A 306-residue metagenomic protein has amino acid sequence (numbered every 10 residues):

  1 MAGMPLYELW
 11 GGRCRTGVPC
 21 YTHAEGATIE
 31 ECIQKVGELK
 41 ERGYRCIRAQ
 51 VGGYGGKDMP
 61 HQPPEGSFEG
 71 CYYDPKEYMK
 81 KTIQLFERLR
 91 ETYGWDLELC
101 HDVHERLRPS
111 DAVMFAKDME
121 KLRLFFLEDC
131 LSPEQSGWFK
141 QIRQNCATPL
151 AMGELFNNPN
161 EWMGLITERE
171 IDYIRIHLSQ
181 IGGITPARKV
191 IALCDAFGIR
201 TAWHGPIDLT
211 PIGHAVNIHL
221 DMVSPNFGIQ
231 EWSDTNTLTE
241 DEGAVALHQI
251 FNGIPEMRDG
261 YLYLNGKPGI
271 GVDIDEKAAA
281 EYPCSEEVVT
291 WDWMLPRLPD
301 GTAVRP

Functional and structural regions predicted by a protein language model:
M1, D241, A303-R305: Metal- or metallocofactor-binding catalytic centers and their adjacent structured scaffolds across diverse enzyme
M1, L39-R42, Q50, T92 (+6 more regions): Change "in soluble alpha/beta enzymes" to "in soluble alpha/beta proteins
M1-R13: Short, flexible active-site-proximal loops enriched in glycine and acidic residues
G11-G26, T237-I250: Short, mixed-charge aromatic SLiMs
G17-N145: Metal-dependent enolase-superfamily TIM-barrel catalytic cores that perform enediolate-based chemistry
K117, R123-F126, S132-P268: Shared catalytic-loop signature of beta/alpha-barrel
I270-P306: Extended hydrophobic packing segments that form well-structured cores
